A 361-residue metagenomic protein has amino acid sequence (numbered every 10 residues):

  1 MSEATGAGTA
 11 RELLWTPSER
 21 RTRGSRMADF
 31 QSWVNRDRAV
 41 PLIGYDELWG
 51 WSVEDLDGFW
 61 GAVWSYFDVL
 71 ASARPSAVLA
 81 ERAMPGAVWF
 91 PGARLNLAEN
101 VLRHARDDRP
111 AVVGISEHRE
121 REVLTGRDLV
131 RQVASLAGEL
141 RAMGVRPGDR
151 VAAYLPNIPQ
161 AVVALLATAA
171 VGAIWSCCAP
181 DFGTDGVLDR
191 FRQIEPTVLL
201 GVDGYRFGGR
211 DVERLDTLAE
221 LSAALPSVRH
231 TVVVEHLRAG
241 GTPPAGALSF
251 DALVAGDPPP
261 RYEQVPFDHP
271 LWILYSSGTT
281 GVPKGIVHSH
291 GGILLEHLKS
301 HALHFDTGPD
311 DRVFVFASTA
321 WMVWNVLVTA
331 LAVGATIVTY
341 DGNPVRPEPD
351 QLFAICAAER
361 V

Functional and structural regions predicted by a protein language model:
S32-P41, A77, A98-T125, E235-T242: AMP-dependent adenylate-forming
D46-W51, A98, V112-L166, G183-L188 (+2 more regions): Conserved AMP-binding/adenylate-forming core of the ANL superfamily
V53, G61-P75, P91-V113: A short N-terminal helical cap/helix-turn-helix that marks the beginning of AMP-binding/adenylate-forming
D108-P110, V232-V233, P244-Y275, V282 (+2 more regions): Conserved pre-ATP/AMP-binding loop-to-beta segment of ANL
H118-E120, I273-G285, H301: Conserved adenylation A10 loop of the ANL superfamily
A137, R150, P156-T184, I194-L199 (+3 more regions): A short helix-loop-beta submotif of the ANL/AMP-binding
L166, A170-D251, Q351, A358-V361: Structural core segment of the AMP-binding/adenylate-forming
L294-R312, W321-V361: Conserved AMP-binding/adenylation subdomain of ANL enzymes
